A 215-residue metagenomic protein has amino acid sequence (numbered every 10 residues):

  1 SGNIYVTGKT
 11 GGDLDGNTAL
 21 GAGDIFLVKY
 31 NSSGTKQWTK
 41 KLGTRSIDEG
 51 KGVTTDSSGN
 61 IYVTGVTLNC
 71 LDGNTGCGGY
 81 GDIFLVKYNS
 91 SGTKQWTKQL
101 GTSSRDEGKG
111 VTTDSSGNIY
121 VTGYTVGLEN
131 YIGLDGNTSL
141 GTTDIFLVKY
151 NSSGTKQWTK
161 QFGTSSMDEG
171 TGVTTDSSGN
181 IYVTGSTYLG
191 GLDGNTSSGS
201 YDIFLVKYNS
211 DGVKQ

Functional and structural regions predicted by a protein language model:
S1-Q215: A sequence-level/structural motif corresponding to short, flexible coil/turn segments enriched in small polar residues
